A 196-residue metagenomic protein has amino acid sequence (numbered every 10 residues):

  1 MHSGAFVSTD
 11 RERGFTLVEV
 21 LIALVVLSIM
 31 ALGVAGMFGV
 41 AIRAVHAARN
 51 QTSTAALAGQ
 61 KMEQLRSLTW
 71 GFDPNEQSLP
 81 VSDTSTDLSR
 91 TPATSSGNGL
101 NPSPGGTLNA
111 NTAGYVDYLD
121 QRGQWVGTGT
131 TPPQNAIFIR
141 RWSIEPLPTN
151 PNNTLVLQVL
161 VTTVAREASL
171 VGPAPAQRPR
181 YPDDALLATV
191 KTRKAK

Functional and structural regions predicted by a protein language model:
M1-F15: N-terminal leader/signal peptides at the extreme start of proteins
A5, E19, G36, H46 (+3 more regions): Solvent-exposed, flexible loop/coil residues
V7, T16, G39, V116-L119 (+1 more regions): Compositionally biased, low-structure terminal segments
F15-G59, L68: Aliphatic-rich helix starts adjacent to a transmembrane/signal segment
T52-K196: Low-complexity, Gly/Pro-rich coil/beta segments used as flexible assembly/activation regions
